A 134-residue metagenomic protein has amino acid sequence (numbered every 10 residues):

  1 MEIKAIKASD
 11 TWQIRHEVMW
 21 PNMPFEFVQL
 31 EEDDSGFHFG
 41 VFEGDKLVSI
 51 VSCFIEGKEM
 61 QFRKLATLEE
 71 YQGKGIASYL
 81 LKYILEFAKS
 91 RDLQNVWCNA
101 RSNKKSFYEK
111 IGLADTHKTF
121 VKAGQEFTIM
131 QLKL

Functional and structural regions predicted by a protein language model:
M1, K46-I50, M60: Glycine-rich phosphate/pyrophosphate-binding loop shared by adenosine-nucleotide-utilizing enzymes
M1-T11: A short beta-loop-alpha structural element at the N-terminal edge of CoA-dependent acyl/N-acetyltransferase catalytic
R15, Y108, L113: Conserved active-site tyrosine of GNAT-family acetyltransferases
Q29-V51: Conserved beta-hairpin
I55-L65, Q72, K122-F127: A conserved beta-turn-beta hairpin within the catalytic core of GNAT-like acetyltransferases that forms part
T67, G73-E86: Conserved acetyl-CoA-binding loop-helix of GNAT-fold acetyltransferases
A88-R101: Conserved GNAT acetyl-CoA-binding A-motif
W97-N99, A114-I129: Conserved catalytic-core motifs of GNAT/GCN5-like acyltransferases
